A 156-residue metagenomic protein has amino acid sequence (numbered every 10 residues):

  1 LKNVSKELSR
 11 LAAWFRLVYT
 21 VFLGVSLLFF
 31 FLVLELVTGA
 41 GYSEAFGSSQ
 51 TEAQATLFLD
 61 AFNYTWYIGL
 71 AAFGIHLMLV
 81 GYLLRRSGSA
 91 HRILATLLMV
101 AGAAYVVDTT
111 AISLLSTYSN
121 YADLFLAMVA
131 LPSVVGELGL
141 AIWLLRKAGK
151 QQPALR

Functional and structural regions predicted by a protein language model:
L1-R156: Hydrophobic, aromatic-enriched alpha-helical segments typical of multi-pass transmembrane helices
